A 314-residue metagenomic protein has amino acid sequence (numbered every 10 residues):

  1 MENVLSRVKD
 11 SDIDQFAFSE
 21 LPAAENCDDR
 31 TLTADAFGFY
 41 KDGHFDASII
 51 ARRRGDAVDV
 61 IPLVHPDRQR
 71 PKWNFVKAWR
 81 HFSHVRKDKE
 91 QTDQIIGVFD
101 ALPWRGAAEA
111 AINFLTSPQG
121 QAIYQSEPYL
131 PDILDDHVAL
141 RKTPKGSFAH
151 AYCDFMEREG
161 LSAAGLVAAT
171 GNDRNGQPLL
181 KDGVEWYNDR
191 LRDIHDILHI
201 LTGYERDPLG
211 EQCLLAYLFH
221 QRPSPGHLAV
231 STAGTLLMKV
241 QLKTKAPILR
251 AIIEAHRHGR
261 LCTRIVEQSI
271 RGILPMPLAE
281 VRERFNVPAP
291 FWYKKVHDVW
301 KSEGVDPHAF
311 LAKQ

Functional and structural regions predicted by a protein language model:
M1-V138, A312: The feature captures two recurrent sequence modes
K9, K41, K72, K77 (+8 more regions): Context-gated lysine
S19-L21, Y40-G43, S48, F155 (+6 more regions): Generic signature of intrinsically disordered, low-complexity segments enriched in small/polar residues
K41, E90-V281: Core of folded catalytic or high-affinity ligand/protein-binding domains in predominantly eukaryotic proteins
R257-Q314: A cross-kingdom marker for long, charged
